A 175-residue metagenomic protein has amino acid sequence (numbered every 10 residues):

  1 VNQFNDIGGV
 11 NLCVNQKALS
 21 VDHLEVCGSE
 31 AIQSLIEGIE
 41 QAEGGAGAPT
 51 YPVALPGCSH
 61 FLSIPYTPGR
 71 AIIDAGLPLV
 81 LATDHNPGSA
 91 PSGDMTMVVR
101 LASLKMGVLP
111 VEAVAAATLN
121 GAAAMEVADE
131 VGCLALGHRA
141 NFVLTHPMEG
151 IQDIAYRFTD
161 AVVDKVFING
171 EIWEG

Functional and structural regions predicted by a protein language model:
V1-N2: Histidine-centered catalytic micro-motifs
N5-C133, F158, E174: Active-site-adjacent C-terminal substructures of enzyme catalytic domains
A135-G137: Cytochrome P450 C-terminal beta-domain/meander region
R139-G175: C-terminal cap of metal-dependent C-N hydrolases
